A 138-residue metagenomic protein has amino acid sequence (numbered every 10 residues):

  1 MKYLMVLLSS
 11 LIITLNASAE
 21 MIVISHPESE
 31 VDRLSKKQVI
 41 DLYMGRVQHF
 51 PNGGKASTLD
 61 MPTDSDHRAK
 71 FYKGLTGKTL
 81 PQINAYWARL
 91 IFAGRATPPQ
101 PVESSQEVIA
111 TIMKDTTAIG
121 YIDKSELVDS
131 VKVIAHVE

Functional and structural regions predicted by a protein language model:
M1-L4: Positively charged n-region of N-terminal signal peptides that target proteins for export
T14-N16: N-terminal signal peptide c-region/cleavage motif recognized by signal peptidases
E20-E138: Exported/periplasmic ABC-transporter solute-binding proteins
